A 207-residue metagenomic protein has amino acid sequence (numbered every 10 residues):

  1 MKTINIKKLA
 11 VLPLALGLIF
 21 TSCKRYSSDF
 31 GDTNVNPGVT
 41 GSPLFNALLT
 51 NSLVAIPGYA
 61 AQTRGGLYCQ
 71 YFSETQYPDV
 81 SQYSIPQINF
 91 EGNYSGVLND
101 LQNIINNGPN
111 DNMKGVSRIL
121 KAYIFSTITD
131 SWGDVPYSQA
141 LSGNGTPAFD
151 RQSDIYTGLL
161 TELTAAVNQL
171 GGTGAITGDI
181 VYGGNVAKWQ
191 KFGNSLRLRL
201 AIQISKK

Functional and structural regions predicted by a protein language model:
M1-S22: Sec-dependent bacterial lipoprotein signal peptides
C23-S28, T157-T173, V186-K207: Aromatic-residue-lined binding/catalytic grooves and analogous aromatic/hydrophobic interfacial grooves in multimeric
C23-S95, N103, N107, D111: Membrane-proximal, proline-rich intrinsically disordered regions
F72-G178: Conserved, well-structured interaction surfaces
G115, D179-K191: A glycine-rich, coil/turn loop motif that links secondary-structure elements
